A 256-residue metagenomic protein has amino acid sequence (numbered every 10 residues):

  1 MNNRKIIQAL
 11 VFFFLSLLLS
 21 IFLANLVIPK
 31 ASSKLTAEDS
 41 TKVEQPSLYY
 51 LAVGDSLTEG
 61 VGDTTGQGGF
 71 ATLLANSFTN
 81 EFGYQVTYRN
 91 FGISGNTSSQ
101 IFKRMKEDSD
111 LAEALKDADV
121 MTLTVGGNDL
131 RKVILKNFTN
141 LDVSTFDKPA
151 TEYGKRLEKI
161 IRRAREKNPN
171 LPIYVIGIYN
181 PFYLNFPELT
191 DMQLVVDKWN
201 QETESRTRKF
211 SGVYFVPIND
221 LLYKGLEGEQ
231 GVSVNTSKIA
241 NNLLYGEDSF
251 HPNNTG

Functional and structural regions predicted by a protein language model:
Q8-N25: Hydrophobic membrane-insertion alpha-helices, especially the h-region of bacterial N-terminal signal peptides
I28-G92, A112-E113: Serine-esterase "nucleophile elbow" of acetyl-processing enzymes
Y49-A52, T87-G92, D119-T124, P172-G177 (+1 more regions): Structural recognition of the beta-strand scaffold that forms the well-ordered cores of secreted hydrolase catalytic
I93-S99, L130, N137-E152, L184-M192: Surface-exposed cleft-lining segments at the edges of enzyme active sites
K103-K148: Oxyanion-hole/transition-state-stabilizing segment in secreted/luminal serine hydrolases and related acyltransferases
G127, R131-N140, E227-L243: Short, flexible, mixed-charge acidic loops at enzyme active sites
P181-D220: Substrate-gating cap/lid alpha-helix
A240-G256: Histidine-centered active-site loop/cap adjacent to the catalytic His in serine esterases/O-acetyl transfer systems
